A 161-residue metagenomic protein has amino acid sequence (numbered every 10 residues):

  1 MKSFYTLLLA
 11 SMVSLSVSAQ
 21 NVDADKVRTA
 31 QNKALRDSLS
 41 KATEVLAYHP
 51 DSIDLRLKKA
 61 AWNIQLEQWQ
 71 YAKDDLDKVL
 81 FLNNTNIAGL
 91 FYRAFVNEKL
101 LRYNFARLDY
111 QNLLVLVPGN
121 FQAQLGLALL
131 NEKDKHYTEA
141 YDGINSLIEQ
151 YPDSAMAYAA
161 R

Functional and structural regions predicted by a protein language model:
M1-D25: Bacterial Sec-dependent N-terminal signal peptides
A19-D77, F81: N-terminal leader/linker segments that initiate helical-solenoid repeat arrays
Q31-S40, L66-K78, K99-N112, D134-S146: Structural signature of tandem alpha-helical TPR/SEL1-like repeats, specifically the intra-repeat loop/turn
I53-D54, I87-A88, F121-Q122, A155-M156: Helix-start (N-cap) detector for alpha-helical repeat units in TPR-like alpha-solenoids, especially tetratricopeptide
Q122, G126-K133, M156: Alpha-helical adaptor scaffolds
